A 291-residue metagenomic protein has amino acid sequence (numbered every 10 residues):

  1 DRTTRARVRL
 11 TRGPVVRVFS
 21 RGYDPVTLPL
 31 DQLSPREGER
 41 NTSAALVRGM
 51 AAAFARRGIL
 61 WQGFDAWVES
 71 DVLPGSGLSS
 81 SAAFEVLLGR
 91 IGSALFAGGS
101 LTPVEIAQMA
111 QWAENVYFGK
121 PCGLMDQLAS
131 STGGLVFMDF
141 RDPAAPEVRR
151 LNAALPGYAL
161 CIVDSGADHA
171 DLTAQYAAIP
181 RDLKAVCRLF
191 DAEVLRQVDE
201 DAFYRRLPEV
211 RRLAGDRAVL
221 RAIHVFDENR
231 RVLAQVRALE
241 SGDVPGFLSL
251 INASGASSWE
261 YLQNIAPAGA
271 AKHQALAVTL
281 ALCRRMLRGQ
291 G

Functional and structural regions predicted by a protein language model:
R5, R9-T42, A53-A55, L60 (+1 more regions): C-terminal nucleotide
R7, P25-L33, E39-L155, R285-G289: Gly/Ser-rich oxyanion-binding loop with an adjacent helix/lid that shapes the negatively charged ligand pocket
